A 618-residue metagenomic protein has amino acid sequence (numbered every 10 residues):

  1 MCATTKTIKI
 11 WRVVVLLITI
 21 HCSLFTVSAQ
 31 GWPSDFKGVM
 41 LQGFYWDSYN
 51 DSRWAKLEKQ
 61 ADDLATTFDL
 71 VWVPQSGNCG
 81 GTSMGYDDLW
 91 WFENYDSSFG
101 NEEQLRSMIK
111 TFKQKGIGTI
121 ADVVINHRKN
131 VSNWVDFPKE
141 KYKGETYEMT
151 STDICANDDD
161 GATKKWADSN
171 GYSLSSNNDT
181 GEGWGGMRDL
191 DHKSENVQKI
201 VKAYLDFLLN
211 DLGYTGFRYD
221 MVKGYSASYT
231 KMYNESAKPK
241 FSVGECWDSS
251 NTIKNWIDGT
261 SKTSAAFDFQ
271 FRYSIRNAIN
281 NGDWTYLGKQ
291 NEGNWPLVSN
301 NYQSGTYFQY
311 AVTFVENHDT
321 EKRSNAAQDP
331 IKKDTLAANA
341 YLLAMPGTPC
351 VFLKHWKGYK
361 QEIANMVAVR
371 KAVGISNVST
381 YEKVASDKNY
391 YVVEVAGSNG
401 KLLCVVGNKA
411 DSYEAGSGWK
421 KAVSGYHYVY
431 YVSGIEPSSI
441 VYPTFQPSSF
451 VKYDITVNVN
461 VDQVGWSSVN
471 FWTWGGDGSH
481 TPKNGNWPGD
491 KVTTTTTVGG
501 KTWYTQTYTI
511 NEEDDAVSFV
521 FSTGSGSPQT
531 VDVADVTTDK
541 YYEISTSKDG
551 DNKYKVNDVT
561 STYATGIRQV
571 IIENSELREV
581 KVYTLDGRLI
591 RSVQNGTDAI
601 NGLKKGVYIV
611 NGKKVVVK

Functional and structural regions predicted by a protein language model:
M1-I10: N-terminal secretory signal peptides that target proteins for export/translocation
V13-S23: Bacterial N-terminal signal peptides
Q30-W184, L190, K223-G244: Acidic/aromatic-lined carbohydrate-recognition and catalytic surfaces of CAZymes acting on diverse glycans
Q30-W46, K56-A65, Q75-G77, G81-D88 (+3 more regions): Active-site-proximal helices and loops of the catalytic beta/alpha 8
V432, W503-E512, T597-G602: Exposed aromatic-hydrophobic patches
Q463-E512, G524-V533: Aromatic-rich carbohydrate-binding modules that target alpha-glucans
D514-S525, G612: A short, solvent-exposed beta-strand micro-motif common in secreted/extracellular proteins
T565-K618: C-terminal outer-membrane/trafficking sorting elements
